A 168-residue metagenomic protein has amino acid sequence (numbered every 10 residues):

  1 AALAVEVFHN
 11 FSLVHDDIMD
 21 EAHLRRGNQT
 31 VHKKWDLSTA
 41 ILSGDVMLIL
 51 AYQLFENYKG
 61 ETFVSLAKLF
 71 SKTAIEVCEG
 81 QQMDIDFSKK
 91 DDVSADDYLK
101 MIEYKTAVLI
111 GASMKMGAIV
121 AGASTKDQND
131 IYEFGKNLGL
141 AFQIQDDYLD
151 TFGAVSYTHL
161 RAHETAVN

Functional and structural regions predicted by a protein language model:
A1-R161: Mg2+-dependent prenyl diphosphate-binding active-site environment of isoprenoid biosynthetic enzymes
H159, A166-N168: Single conserved hydrophobic/aromatic residue that forms the stacking wall/gate of nucleotide- or nucleobase-binding
